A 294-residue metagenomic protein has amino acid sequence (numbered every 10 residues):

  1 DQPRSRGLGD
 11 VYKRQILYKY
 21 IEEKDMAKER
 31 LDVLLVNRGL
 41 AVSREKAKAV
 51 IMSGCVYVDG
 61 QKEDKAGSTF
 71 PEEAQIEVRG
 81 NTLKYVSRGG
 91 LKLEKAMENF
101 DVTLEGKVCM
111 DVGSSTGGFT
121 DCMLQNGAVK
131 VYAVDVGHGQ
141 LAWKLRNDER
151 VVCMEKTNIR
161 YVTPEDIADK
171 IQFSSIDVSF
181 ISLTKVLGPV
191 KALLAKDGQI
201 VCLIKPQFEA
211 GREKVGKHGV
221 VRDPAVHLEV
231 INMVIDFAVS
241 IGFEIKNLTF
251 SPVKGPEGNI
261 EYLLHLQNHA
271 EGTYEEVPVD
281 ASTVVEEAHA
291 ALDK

Functional and structural regions predicted by a protein language model:
D1-Q15: Single conserved hydrophobic/aromatic residue that forms the stacking wall/gate of nucleotide- or nucleobase-binding
D25-A74, V108-C109: A basic, amphipathic helix-loop patch mediating RNA/tRNA/ribosome contacts
T116-G127: Conserved SAM-binding loop of SAM-dependent methyltransferases across substrates and taxa, primarily the Class I
V129-Y132: Short beta-strand element of Class I
H138-I181: S-adenosyl-L-methionine
L187-G198: A short glycine-rich, Lys/Arg-flanked "PGG" loop and its adjoining helix->strand segment in the class I
P206-R222: Short, glycine-/aromatic-enriched active-site segment of Class I SAM-dependent methyltransferases
I260-K294: Flexible, glycine-/basic-rich loop-and-beta segments that form/coincide with the SAM-dependent methyltransferase
